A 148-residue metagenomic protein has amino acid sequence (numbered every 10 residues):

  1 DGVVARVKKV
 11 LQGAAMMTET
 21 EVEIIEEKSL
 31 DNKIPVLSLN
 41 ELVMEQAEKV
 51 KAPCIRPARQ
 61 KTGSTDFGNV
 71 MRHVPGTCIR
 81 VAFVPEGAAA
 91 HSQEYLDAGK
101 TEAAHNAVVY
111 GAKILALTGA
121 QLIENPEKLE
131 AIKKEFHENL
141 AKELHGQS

Functional and structural regions predicted by a protein language model:
D1-S148: Metal-dependent amide/peptide-bond hydrolase catalytic core, centered on the "pita-bread" metallohydrolase fold
